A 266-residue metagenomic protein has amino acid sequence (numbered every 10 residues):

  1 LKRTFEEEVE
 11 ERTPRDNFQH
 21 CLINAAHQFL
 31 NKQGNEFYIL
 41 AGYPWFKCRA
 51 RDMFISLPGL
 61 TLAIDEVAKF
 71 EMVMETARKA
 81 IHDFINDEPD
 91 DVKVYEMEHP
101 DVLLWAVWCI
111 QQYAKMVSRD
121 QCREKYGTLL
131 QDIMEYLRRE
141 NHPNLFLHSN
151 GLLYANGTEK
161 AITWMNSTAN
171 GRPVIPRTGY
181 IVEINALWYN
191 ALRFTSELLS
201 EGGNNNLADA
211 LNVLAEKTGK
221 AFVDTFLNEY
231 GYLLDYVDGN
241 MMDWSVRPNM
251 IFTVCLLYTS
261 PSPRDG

Functional and structural regions predicted by a protein language model:
L1-F46, D120-Q121, Q131-R139, L199-E201 (+1 more regions): Acidic/polar, glycine-enriched structural segments that form the non-catalytic walls/loops of the carbohydrate-binding
A25-E36, T76-N86, E159-A169, F226-G231: Active-site-adjacent bridging/hinge elements
F37-F46, E88-V94, N170-V182, L233-M241 (+1 more regions): Active-site-adjacent structural elements in folded domains
K47-M53, L57-I162, I181-N185, Y189 (+1 more regions): Aromatic-rich carbohydrate-recognition surfaces in CAZymes
G59, C109, A191-F194, L198 (+1 more regions): Core register positions within helices of long alpha-helical scaffolds
E135-T168, I181-I184, E201-L207, N212-L234 (+1 more regions): Glycan-recognition and catalytic cores of secretory/periplasmic carbohydrate-active enzymes
Y258-G266: Single conserved hydrophobic/aromatic residue that forms the stacking wall/gate of nucleotide- or nucleobase-binding
